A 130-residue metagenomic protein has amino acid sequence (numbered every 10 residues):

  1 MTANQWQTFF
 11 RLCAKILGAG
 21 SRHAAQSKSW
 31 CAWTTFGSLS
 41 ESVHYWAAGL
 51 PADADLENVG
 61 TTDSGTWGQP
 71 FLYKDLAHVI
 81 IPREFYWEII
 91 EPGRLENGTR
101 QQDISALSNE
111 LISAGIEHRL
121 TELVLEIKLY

Functional and structural regions predicted by a protein language model:
M1-L120, Y130: Structured alpha/beta or helical-core interaction and ligand-binding surfaces enriched in interleaved
L125-L129: Minor-groove-contacting beta-hairpin "wing" of winged helix-turn-helix DNA-binding domains
